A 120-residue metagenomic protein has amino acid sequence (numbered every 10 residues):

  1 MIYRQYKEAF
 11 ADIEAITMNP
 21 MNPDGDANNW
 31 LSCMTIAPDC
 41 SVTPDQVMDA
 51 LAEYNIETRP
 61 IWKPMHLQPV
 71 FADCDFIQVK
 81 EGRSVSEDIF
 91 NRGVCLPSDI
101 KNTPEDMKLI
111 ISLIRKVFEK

Functional and structural regions predicted by a protein language model:
M1-K120: PLP-dependent aminotransferase class I/II
